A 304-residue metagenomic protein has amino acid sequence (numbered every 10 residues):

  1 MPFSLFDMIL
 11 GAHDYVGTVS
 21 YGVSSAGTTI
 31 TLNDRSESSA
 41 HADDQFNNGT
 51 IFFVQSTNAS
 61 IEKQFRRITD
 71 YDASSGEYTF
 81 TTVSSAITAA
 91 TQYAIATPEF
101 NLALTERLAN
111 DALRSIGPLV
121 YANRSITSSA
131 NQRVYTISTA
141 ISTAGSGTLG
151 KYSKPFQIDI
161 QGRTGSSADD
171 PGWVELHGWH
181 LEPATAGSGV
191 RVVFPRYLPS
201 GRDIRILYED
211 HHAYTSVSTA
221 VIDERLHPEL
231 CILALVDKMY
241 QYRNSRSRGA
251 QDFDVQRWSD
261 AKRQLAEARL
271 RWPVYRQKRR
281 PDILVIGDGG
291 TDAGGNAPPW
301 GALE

Functional and structural regions predicted by a protein language model:
M1-T31, R35-F65, D70-T79, A86-E304: Glycine-enriched, solvent-exposed interface loops adjoining structured elements
